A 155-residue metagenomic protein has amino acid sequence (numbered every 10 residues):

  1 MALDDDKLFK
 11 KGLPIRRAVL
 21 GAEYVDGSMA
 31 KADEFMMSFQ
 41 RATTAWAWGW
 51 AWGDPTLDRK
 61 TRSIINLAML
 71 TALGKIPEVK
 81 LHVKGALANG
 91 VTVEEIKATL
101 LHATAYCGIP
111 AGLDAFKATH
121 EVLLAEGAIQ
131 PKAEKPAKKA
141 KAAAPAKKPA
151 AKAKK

Functional and structural regions predicted by a protein language model:
M1-K60, A88, D114-K155: Acidic, glycine/proline-rich low-complexity segments that act as flexible tails and inter-domain linkers
V19-A22, I76, G90, Y106: Residues at alpha-helix boundaries and the short loops/turns that link adjacent helices
T43-A47, I64-T71, T99-T104: Short alpha-helical scaffolding segments that buttress acidic/His motifs in well-ordered protein cores
T44, T61-R62, V79, I96: N-terminal alpha-helical segment
L67, T71-K97: Mid-chain, well-packed structural core segment of small domains
K84, L101-T104, H120: Short amphipathic alpha-helical surface patches that mediate protein-protein
E94-A98, D114-K117: A glycine-rich phosphate/pyrophosphate-binding beta-strand-loop-alpha-helix module
I109-L113: Substrate/cofactor-recognition hotspot
